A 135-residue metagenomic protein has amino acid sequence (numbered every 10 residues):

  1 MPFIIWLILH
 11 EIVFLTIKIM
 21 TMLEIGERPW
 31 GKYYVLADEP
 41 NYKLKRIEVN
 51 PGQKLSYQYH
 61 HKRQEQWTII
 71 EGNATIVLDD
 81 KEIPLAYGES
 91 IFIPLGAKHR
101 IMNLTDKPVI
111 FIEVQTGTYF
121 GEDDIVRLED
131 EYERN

Functional and structural regions predicted by a protein language model:
T21-E27, R100-N135: Double-stranded beta-helix
L23-Y59, R63: A short glycine-rich, His/Asp/Glu-containing loop-to-beta-strand
S56-Y57, I76-V77, I93, H99-T105 (+1 more regions): Short beta-strand His + acidic residue motifs that chelate non-heme Fe in jelly-roll/DSBH and cupin folds
K62-T75: Glycine- and acidic-residue-biased ligand/ion/polar-headgroup-sensing regions
D80-G96: Short acidic-glycine-tyrosine-enriched beta hairpin
